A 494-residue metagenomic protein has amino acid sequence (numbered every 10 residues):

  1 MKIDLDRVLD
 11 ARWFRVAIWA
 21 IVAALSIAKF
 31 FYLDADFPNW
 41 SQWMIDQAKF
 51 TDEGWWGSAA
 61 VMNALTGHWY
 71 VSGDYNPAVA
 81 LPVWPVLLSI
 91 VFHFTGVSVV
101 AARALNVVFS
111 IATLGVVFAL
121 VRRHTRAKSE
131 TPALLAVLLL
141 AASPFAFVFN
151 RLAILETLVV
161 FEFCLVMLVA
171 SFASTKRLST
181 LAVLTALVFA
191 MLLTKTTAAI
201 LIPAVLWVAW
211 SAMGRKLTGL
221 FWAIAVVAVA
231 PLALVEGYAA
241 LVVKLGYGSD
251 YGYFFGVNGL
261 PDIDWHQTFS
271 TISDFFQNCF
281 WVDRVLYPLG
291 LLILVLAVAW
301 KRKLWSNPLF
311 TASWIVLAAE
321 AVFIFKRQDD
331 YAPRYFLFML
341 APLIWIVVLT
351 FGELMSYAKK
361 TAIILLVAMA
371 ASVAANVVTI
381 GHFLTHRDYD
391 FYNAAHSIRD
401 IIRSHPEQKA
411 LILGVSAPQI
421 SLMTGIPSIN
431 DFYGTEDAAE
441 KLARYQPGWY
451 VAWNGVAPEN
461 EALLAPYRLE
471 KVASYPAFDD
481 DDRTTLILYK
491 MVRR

Functional and structural regions predicted by a protein language model:
I3-W13, R122-S129, R177-L178, M213-I224 (+3 more regions): Membrane-interface helix-loop-helix junctions at transmembrane boundaries of multi-pass membrane enzymes, predominantly
A23, A104-R126, L165: Transmembrane-helix motifs of polytopic, lipid-linked glycan transferases
S26-Y32, R327, T350-M355, I363-Y389: Transmembrane alpha-helical segments
K49, W56-V61, L201-W305: Transmembrane-lumen/periplasm boundary regions of multi-pass, lipid-linked membrane glycan transferases
N106, F145-L158, A332: Short acidic/glycine- and proline-prone juxtamembrane loop motifs at membrane-interface regions of multi-pass membrane
R122-K128, C164-A182, M191, F351: Membrane-interface transmembrane helices that cradle and orient dolichyl/undecaprenyl
A136-V137, T180-K195, P203, A321: Membrane-interface alpha helices of multi-pass inner-membrane proteins
A368-Q419, P427, F432, L442: Membrane-embedded, lumen/periplasm-facing catalytic core of multi-pass transferases that use lipid-linked donors
